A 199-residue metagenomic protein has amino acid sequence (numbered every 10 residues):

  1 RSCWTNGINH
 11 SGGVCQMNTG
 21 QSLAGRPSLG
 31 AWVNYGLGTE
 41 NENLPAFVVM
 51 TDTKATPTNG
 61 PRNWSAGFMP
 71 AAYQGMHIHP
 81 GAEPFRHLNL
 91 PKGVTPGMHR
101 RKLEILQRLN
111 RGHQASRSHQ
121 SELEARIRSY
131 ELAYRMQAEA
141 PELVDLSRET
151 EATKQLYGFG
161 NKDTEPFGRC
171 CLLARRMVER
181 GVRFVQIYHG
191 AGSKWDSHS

Functional and structural regions predicted by a protein language model:
R1-S199: Ligand-binding pockets and gating/stacking loops
